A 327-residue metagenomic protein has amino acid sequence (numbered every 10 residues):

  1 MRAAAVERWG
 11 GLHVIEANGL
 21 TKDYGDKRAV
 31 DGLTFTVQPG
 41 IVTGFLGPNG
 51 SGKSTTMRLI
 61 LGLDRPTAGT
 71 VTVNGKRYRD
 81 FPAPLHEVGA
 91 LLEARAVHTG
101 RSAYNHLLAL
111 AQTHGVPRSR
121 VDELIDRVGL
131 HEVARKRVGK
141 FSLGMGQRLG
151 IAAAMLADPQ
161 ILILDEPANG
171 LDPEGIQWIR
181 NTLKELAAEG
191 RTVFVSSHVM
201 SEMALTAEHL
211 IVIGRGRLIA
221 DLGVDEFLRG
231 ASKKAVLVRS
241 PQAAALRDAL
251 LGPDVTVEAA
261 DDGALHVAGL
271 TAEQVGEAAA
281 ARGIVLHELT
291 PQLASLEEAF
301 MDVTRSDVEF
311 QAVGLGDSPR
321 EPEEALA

Functional and structural regions predicted by a protein language model:
R2-A5, W9-G10, L270-A327: C-terminal coupling/interaction segments
L12-A17, K22-G214, A220: ABC transporter nucleotide-binding domains
F81, F227-G230, A299, V303: Residues that scaffold the ATP/ADP-binding catalytic core of kinase and kinase-like folds
A103, V224, L293-L296: Structural motif detector for alpha-helix initiation sites
H114, A231, D254, L293 (+1 more regions): Conserved NTP-handling cores and scaffolds of large molecular machines
H114-G115, I176, S240, A268-G269 (+1 more regions): Short alpha-helix boundary/capping motifs
R180-H266, L270: ABC transporter nucleotide-binding domain
